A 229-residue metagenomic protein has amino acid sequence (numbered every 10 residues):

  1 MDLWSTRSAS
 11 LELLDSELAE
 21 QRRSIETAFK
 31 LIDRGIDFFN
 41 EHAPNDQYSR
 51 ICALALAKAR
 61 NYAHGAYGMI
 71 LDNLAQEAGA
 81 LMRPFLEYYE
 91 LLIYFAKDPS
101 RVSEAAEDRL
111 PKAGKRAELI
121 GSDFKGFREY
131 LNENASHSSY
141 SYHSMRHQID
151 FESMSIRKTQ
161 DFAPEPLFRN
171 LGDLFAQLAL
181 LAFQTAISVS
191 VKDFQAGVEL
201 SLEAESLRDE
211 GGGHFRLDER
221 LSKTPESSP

Functional and structural regions predicted by a protein language model:
M1-L56, Y62-G65, M69-L81, S103-P229: A cross-kingdom marker of C-terminal helix-rich interaction/assembly modules
R34, E87-S103: Short, charge-rich amphipathic alpha-helical segments embedded in non-transmembrane helical bundles/solenoids
L81-M82, Y89: Internal, conserved structured core segments that host functional sites
